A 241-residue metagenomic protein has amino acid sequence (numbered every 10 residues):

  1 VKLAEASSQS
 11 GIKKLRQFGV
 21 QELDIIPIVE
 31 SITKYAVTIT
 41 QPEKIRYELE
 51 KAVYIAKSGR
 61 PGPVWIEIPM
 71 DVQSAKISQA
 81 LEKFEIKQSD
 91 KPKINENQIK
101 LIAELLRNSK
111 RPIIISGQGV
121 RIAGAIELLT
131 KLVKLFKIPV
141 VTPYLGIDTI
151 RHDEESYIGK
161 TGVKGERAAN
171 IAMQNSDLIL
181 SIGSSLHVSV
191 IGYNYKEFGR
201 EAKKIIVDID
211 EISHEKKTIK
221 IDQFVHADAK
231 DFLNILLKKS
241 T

Functional and structural regions predicted by a protein language model:
V1-S240: N-terminal alpha/beta PP-like core and its mobile active-site loop of ThDP/TPP-dependent enzymes
